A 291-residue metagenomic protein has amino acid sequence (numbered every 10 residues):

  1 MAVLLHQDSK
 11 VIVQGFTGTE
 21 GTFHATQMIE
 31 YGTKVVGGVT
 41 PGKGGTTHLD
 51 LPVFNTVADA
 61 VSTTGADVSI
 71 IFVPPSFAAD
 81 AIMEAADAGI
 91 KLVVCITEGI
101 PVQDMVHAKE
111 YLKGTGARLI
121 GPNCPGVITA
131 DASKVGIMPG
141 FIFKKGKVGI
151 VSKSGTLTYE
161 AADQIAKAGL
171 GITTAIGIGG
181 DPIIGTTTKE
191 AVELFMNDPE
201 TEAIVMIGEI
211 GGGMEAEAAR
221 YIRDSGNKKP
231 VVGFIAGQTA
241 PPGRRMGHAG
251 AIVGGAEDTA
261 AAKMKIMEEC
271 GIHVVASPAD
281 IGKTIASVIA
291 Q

Functional and structural regions predicted by a protein language model:
M1-Q291: Catalytic-core regions of core metabolic enzymes, especially those transforming organic acids/acyl-group intermediates
